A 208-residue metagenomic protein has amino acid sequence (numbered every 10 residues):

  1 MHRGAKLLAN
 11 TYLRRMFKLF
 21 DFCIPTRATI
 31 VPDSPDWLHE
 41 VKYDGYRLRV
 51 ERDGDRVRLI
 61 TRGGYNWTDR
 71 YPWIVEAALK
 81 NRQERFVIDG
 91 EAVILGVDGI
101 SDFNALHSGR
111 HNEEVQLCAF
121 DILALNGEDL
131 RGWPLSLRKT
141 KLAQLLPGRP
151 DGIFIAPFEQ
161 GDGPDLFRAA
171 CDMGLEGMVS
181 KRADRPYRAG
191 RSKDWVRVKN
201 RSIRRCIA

Functional and structural regions predicted by a protein language model:
M1-A208: Catalytic cores of nucleic-acid ligases and guanylyltransferases
